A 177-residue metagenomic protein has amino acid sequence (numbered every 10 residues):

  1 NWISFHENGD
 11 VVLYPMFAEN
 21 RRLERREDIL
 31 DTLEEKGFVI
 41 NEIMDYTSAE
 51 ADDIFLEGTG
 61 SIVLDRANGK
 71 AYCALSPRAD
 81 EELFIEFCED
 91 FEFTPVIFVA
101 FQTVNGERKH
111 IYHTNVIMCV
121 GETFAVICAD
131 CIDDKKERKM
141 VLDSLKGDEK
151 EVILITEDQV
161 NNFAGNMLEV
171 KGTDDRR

Functional and structural regions predicted by a protein language model:
N1-R177: The feature marks the mature, well-folded catalytic cores of soluble enzymes
